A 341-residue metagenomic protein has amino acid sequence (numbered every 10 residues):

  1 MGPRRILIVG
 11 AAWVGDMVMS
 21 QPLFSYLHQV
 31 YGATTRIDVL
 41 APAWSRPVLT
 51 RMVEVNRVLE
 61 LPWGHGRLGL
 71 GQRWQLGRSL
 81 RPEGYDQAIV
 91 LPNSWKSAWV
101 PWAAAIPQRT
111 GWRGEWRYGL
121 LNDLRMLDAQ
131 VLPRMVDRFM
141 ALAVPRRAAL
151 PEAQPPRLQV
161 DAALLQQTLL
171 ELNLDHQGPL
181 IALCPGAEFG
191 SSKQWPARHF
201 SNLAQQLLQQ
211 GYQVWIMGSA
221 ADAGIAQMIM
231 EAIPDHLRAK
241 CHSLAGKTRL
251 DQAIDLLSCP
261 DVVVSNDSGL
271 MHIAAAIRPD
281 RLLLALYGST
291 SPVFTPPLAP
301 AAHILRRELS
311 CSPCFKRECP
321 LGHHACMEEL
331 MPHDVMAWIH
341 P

Functional and structural regions predicted by a protein language model:
M1-P341: Catalytic machinery of carbohydrate-active enzymes, primarily nucleotide-sugar-dependent glycosyltransferases
